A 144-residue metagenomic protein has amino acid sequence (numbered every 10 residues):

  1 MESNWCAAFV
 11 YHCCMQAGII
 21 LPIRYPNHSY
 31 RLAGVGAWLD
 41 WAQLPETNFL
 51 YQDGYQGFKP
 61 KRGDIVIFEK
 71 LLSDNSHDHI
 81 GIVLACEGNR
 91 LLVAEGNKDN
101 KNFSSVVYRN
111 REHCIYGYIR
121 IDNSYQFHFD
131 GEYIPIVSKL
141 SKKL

Functional and structural regions predicted by a protein language model:
M1-C6, Y55-F58, N75, N110: Extracytoplasmic/periplasmic, Sec-exported soluble proteins
M1-I23, L140-L144: N-terminal capping segments
F9, I67-F68, Y118: Aromatic-residue hotspot detector
I20-N100: ...with weaker cross-activation on analogous glycine-rich loops/strands in unrelated enzymes
H28, F103-S104, V137: Intrinsically disordered, low-complexity segments enriched in Ser/Pro/Gly/Ala and basic residues
D99-R109: Catalytic alpha/beta core of large soluble enzyme barrels
R111-L144: Low-complexity, Gly/Ser/Thr/Pro-rich intrinsically disordered linker/tail segments
